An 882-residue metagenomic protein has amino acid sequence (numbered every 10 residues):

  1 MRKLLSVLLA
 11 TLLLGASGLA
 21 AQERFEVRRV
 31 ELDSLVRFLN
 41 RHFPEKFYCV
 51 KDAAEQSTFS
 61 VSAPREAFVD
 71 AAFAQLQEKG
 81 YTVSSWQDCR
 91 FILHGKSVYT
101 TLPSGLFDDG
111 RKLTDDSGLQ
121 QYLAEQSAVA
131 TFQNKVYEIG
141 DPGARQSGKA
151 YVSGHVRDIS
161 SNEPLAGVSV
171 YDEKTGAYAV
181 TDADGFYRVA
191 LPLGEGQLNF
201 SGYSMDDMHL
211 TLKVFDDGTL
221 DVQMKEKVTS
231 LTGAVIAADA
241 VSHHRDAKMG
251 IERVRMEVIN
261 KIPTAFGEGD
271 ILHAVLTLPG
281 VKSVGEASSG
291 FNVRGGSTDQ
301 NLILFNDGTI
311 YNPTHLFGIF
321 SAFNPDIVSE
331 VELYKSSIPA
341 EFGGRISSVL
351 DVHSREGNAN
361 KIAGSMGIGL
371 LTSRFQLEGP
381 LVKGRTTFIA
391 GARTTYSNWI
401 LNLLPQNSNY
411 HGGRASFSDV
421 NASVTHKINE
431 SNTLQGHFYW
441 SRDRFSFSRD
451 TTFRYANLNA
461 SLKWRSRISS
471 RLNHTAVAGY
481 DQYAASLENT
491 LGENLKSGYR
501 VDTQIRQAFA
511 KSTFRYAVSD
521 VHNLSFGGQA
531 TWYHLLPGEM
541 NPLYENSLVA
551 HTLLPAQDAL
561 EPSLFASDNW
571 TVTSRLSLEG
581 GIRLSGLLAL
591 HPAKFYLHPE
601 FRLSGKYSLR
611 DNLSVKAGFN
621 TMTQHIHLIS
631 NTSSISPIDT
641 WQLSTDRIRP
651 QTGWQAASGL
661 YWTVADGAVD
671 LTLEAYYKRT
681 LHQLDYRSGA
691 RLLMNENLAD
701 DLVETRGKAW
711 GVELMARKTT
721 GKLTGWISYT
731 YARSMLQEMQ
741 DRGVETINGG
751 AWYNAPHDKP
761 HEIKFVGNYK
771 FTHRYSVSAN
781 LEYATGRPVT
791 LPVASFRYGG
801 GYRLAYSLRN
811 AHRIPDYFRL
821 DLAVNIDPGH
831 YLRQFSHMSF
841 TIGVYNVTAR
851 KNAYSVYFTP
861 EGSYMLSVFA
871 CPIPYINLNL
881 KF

Functional and structural regions predicted by a protein language model:
Q121-G143, V180, S204-D206, G218 (+4 more regions): Periplasmic N-terminal accessory/gating domains of Gram-negative outer-membrane beta-barrel systems
T175-F186: Short, acidic Ser/Thr/Gly-rich low-complexity loop/linker segments typical of extracellular and cell-surface proteins
L302, E330-E341, R345-R355, I362-H411 (+2 more regions): Predominantly transmembrane beta-strands of Gram-negative outer membrane beta-barrel pores used for transport
S423-D443, R454-P592, S608-R610, D670-A675 (+2 more regions): Face-selective signature of the C-terminal outer-membrane beta-barrel domain
A484-S486, L536-E545, A593, Y607 (+5 more regions): Surface-exposed extracellular loop regions of Gram-negative outer-membrane beta-barrel proteins, predominantly
Q507-K511, T552-F565, R649, D666-S728 (+3 more regions): Outer membrane beta-barrel strand-and-loop segments of large Gram-negative receptors, especially TonB-dependent
Y677-R679, D700-V793: Gram-negative outer-membrane beta-barrel transporters
R774, Y783-G801, Y817-D821, N825-F882: C-terminal beta-signal and adjacent terminal beta-strands/loops of Gram-negative outer-membrane beta-barrel proteins
